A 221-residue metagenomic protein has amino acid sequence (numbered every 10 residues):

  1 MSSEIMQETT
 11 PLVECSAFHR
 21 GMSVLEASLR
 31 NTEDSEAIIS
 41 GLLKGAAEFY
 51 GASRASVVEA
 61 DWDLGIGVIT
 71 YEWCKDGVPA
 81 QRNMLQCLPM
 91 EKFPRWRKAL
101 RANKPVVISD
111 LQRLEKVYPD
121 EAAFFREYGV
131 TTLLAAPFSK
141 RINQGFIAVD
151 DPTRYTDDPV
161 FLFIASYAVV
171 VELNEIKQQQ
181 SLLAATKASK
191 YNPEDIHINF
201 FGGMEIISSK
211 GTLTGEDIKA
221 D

Functional and structural regions predicted by a protein language model:
M1-A37, E175: Signal-transmission linkers at sensory-effector interfaces
S2-V13, E115-V117, G145, D150-S166 (+1 more regions): Regulatory loop-to-helix N-cap segments in sensory/regulatory domains that couple ligand/signal detection
A17-L29, I38, F49, V130 (+2 more regions): Hydrophobic helical signal-relay modules used by sensory signaling proteins
S28-T70, Q81, I176-Q180: Helix-loop-beta substructure at the N-terminus of cytosolic sensory domains that couple signal/ligand detection
D63, F138-Q144, P152: Flexible loop/coil segments at beta-strand boundaries within sensory signal-transduction domains
G77-K116, D120-R126, L134: Regulatory sensory and allosteric helical modules in signal-transduction proteins and certain transcription factors
T131-S139: A short, aliphatic-rich beta-strand micro-motif
Q178-D221: Intrinsically disordered, low-complexity protein-interaction/activation regions
